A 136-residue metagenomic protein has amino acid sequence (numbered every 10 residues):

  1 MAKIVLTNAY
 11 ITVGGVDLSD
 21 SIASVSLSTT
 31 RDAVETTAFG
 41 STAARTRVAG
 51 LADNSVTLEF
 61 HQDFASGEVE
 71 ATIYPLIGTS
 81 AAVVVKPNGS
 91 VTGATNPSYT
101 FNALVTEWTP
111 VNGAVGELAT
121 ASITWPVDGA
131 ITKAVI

Functional and structural regions predicted by a protein language model:
M1-I136: Signature of extracytoplasmic/envelope-associated structural regions
